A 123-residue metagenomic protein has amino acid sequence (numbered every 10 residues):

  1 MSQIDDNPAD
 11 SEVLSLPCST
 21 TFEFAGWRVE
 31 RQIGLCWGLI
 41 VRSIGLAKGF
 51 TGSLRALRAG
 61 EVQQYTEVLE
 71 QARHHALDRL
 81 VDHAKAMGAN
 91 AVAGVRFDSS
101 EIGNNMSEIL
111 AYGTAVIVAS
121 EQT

Functional and structural regions predicted by a protein language model:
M1-L46, S107-T123: N-terminal presequence-like segments and the immediate start of the first folded domain
T21-F24, F97-E101: Short, solvent-exposed loop/turn elements at beta->coil junctions and helix N-caps that rim active or binding pockets
C36, V41, G49-R96: Short, well-ordered alpha-helical segments
A91, N105-S107: Positively charged, aromatic-enriched nucleic acid-contacting surfaces
